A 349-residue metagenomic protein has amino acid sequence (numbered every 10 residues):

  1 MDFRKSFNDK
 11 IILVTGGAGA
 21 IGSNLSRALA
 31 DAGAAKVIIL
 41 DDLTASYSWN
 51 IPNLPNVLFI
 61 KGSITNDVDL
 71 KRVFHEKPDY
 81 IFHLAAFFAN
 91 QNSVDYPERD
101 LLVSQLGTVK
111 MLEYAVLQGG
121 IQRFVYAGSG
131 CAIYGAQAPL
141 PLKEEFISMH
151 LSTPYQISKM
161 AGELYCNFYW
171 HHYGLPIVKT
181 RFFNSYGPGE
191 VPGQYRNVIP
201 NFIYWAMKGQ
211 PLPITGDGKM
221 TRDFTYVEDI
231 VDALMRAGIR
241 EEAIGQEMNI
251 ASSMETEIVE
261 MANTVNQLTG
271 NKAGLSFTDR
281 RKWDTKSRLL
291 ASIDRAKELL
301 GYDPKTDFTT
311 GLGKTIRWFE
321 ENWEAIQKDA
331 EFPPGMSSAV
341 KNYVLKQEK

Functional and structural regions predicted by a protein language model:
M1-S185, E321-N322, F332-K349: N-terminal Rossmann-like NAD(P)+-binding domain of SDR-like oxidoreductases, especially those catalyzing
K5, M207-K349: C-terminal substrate-binding subdomain of Rossmann-fold SDR/epimerase-dehydratase oxidoreductases
D42, S63, A86-F87, S129 (+5 more regions): Conserved donor-binding loops in enzymes that form glycosidic bonds
G62, F74, H150, V191-Y195 (+4 more regions): Residue-level signature of the cytosolic catalytic core of signaling kinases
D69, R99, L106, I147 (+4 more regions): Residue-level recognition of oxygen-bearing side chains
R72-E76, Y114, W205, A233 (+1 more regions): CheY-like receiver
A136-P141, P154, L164-D223, V227-G238 (+2 more regions): NAD(P)-dependent short-chain dehydrogenase/reductase
